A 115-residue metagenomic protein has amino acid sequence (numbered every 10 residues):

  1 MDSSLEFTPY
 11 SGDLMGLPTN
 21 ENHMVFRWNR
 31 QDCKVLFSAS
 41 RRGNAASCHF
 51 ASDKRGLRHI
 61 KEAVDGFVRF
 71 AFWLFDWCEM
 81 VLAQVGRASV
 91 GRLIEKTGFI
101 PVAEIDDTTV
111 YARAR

Functional and structural regions predicted by a protein language model:
M1-P18: Short amphipathic alpha-helix that is part of the acyltransferase structural core
P18-N22, K34-N44: A conserved beta-strand-loop-helix scaffold within acyl/acetyltransferase catalytic domains
R41-R55: Conserved acetyl-CoA binding element of GNAT-fold acetyltransferases
L57-F72, K96: Conserved acetyl-CoA-binding loop-helix of GNAT-fold acetyltransferases
D76-C78: Short, high-confidence coil segments that cap the C-terminus of an alpha-helix and link into the following beta-strand
V81-R92: Conserved beta-strand-loop-alpha-helix junction that forms the acyl-donor binding cleft
R92-I100: Short, aromatic/basic amphipathic alpha-helical patches
I100-R113: Conserved catalytic-core motifs of GNAT/GCN5-like acyltransferases
